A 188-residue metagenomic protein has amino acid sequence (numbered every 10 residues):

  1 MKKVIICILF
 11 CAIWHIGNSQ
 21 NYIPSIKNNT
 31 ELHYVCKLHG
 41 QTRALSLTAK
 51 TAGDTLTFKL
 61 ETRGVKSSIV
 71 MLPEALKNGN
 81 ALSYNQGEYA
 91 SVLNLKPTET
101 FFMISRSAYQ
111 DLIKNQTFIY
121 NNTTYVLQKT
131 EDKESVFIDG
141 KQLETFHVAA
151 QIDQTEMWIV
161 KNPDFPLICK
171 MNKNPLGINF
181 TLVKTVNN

Functional and structural regions predicted by a protein language model:
M1-I23: Bacterial Sec-dependent N-terminal signal peptides
N21-G87, K96-N188: Acidic, serine/threonine-rich low-complexity disordered tracts
